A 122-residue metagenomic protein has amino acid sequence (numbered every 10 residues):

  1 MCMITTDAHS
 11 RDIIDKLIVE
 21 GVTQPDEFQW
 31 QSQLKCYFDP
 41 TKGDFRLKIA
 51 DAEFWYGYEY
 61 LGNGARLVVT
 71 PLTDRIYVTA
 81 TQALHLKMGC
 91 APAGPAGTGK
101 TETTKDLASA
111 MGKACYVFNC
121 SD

Functional and structural regions predicted by a protein language model:
M1-P71, R75: Extended, charged/polar low-complexity intrinsically disordered regions
R66-T70, T79, P95-G99: Outer-pore/vestibule module of multi-pass helical membrane proteins
L67, C120-S121: Short, contiguous acidic/charged loop-to-helix segments that flank catalytic cores in large enzymes
R75-T81: Hydrophobic/aromatic-rich, well-ordered segments within soluble, folded domains that form packed cores
Q82-C120: Walker A/P-loop
